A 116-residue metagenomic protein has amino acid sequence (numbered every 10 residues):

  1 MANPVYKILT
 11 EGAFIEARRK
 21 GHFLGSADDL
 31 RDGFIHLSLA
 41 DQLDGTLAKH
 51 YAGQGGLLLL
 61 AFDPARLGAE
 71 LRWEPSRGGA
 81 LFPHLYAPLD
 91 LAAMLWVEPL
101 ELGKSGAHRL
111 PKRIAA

Functional and structural regions predicted by a protein language model:
M1-A116: Conserved, structured core segments of small domains
